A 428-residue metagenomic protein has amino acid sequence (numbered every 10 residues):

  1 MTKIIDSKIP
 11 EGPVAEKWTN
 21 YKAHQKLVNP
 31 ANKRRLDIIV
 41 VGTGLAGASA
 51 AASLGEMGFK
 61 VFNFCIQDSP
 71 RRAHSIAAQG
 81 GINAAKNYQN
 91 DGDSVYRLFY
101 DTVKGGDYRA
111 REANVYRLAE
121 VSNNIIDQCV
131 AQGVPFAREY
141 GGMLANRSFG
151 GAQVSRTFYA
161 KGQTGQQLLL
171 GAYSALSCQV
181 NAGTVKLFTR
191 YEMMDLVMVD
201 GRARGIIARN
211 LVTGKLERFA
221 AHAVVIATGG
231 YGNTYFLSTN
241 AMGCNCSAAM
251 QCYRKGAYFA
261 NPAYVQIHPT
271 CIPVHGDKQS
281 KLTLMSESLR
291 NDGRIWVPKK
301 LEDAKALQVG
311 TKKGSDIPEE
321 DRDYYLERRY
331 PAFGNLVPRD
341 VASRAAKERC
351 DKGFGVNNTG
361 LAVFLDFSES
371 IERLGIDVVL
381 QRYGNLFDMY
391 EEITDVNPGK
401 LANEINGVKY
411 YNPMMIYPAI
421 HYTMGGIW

Functional and structural regions predicted by a protein language model:
M1-I38, E56: Extreme N-terminal leader/targeting segments of oxidoreductases
T2-I9, N123, A131-M194, N261-W428: Mobile, glycine/GP-rich and aromatic-enriched active-site lid/loop segments adjacent to catalytic centers
K33-L36, V212-A223: Core beta-strand elements of the Rossmann-like FAD/NAD(P) dinucleotide-binding domain in flavoenzyme oxidoreductases
L36-N63: N-terminal Rossmann-like FAD-binding beta1-loop-alpha1 element of flavoenzymes
G44-L45, Q163, Y231-G232: Residue-level detector of alpha-helix initiation sites
G55-I82: Glycine-rich FAD pyrophosphate-binding loop
A84-L118: Glycine-rich active-site loop/strand segments that organize a redox cofactor
A223-L282, D351, N357: Glycine-rich loop(s) and the adjacent beta-strand/alpha-helix scaffold that form part
